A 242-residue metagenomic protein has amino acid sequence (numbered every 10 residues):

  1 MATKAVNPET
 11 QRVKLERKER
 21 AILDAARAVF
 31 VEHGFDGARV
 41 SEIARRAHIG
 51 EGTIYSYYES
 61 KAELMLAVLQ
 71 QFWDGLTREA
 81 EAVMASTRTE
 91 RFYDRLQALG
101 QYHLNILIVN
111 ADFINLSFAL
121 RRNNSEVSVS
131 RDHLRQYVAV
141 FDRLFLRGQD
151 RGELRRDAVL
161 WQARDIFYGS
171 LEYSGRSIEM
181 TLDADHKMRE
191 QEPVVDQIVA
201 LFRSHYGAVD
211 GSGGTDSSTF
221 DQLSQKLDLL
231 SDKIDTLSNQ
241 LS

Functional and structural regions predicted by a protein language model:
M1-K4, A139, R143-R151, R176 (+2 more regions): C-terminal peripheral helix-coil segments that are non-catalytic and often amphipathic
R12, E19-R20, V40, A62 (+8 more regions): Short, structured helix-loop boundary elements
K18-A26, I43, V68-F72, L76 (+1 more regions): Generic hydrophobic, amphipathic alpha-helix propensity
A21, V29-E63, A67: Helix-turn-helix
E32-D36, N110, R151: Short coil/turn segments at alpha/beta junctions that flank glycine-rich nucleotide-binding fingerprints
A67, E81-V109, F167: Hydrophobic alpha-helical connector segments
T77, N105-I106, S125-E153, W161-R176 (+1 more regions): Amphipathic alpha-helical packing segments from all-alpha helical-bundle domains
I106-E126, D142, R176-M180, G214: Amphipathic alpha-helical segments used for helix-helix packing
